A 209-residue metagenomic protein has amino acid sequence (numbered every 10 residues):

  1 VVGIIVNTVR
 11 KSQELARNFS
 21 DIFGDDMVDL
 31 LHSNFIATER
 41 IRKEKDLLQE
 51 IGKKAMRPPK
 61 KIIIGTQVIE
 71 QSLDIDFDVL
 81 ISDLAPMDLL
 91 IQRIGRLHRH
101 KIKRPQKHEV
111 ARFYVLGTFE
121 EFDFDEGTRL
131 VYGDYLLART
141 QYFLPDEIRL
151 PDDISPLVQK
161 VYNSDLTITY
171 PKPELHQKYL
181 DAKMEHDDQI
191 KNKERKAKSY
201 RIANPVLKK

Functional and structural regions predicted by a protein language model:
V1-I5, R10-K54, F77, I81-K209: C-terminal helicase lobe and adjacent C-terminal extensions/tails of nucleic-acid helicase motors
A55-E70: Conserved two-lobed SF2 helicase motor
D74: Flexible glycine/serine/alanine-rich "lid" or loop that lines and gates the nucleotide-sugar donor pocket in diverse
